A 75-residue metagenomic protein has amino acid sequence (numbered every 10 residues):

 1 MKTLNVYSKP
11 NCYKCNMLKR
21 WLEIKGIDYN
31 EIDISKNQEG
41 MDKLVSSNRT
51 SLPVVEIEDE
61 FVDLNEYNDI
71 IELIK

Functional and structural regions predicted by a protein language model:
M1-K25: Local sequence-structure signature of Cys/Sec-based thiol-disulfide redox active-site neighborhoods
K9, R49, Y67: ATP/adenylate-binding site constellation spanning eukaryotic-like Ser/Thr protein kinases, ABC-transporter
Y13, K36-E39, D69: Short alpha-helical
D28-G40: Thiol-based oxidoreductase modules, predominantly thioredoxin-like and allied folds used for disulfide exchange
S46-V55: Structural micro-motif
I57-K75: Non-catalytic, surface beta->alpha helical segment in thiol-disulfide oxidoreductase systems
